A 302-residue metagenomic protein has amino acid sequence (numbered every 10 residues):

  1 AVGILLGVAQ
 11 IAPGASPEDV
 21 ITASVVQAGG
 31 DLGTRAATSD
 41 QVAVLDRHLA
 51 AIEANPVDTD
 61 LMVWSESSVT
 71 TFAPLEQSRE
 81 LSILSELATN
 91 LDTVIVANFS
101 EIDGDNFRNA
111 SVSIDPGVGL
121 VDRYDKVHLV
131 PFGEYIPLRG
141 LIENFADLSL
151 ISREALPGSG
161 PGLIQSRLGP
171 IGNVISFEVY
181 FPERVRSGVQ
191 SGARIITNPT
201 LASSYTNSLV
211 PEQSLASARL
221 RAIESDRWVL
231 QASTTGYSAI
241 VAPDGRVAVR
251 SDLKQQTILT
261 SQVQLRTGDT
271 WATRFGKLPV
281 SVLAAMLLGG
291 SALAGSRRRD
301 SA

Functional and structural regions predicted by a protein language model:
A1-A302: Enzyme catalytic cores with a strong preference for nitrogen-chemistry domains
